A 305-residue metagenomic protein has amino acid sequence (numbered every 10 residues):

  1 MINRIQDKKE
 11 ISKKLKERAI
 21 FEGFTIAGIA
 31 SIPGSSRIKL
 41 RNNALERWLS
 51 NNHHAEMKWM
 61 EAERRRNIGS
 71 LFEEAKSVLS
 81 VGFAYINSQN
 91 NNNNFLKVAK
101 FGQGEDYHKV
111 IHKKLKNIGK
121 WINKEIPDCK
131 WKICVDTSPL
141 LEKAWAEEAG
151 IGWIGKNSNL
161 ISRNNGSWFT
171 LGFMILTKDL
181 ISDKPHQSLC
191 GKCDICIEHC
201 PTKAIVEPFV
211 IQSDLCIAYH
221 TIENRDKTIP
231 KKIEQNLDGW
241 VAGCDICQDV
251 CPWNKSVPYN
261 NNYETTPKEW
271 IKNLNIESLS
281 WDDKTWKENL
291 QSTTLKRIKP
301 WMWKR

Functional and structural regions predicted by a protein language model:
M1-L189, D238: Auxiliary alpha/beta "docking" domains used to position bulky ligands
F21, I195-R225, L237-E264: Iron-sulfur cluster-binding cysteine motifs and their immediate structural context in ferredoxin-like electron-transfer
L40, L96, A149, G155 (+6 more regions): Residue-level signal for pocket-adjacent positions within structured domains
E73-Y85, K156-R163, H199-L215, T265-L274: Phosphate-binding glycine-rich loops and adjacent basic patches that engage nucleotide phosphates, nucleic-acid
I161-P185, S213-I233, K287: Short, charged low-complexity linear segments at domain edges
P185-H186, K192-I195, I205-P208, R305: Flavin-dependent oxidoreductase catalytic cores
I229-R305: Alpha-helical scaffold domains
